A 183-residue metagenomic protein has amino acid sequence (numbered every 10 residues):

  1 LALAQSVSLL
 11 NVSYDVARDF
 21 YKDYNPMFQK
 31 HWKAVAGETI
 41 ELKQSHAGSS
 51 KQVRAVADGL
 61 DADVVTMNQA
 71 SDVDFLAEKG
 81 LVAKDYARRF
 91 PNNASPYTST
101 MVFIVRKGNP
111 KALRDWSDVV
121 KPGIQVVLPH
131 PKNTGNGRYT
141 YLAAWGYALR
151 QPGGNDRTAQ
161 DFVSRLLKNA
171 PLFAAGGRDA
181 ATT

Functional and structural regions predicted by a protein language model:
L1-A2: Bacterial N-terminal signal peptides
Q5-K79, R89-F90: Early extracytoplasmic/lumenal segment of secretory-pathway proteins
A17-N25, Q29, S49-V53, A57 (+7 more regions): Extracytoplasmic/secreted envelope proteins and their assembly/folding machinery, especially bacterial periplasmic
Y24, F28-A36, L60, Q69 (+6 more regions): Sec/Tat-exported extracytoplasmic proteins
K43-H46, V53, A57, D61-D63 (+6 more regions): Mature, folded catalytic cores of secreted/periplasmic enzymes
A77-R150: A conserved helix-loop-strand patch within extracytoplasmic ligand-binding domains of the periplasmic binding
Q151-T183: Ligand-binding pocket segment of bilobal, Venus flytrap-like solute-binding proteins
